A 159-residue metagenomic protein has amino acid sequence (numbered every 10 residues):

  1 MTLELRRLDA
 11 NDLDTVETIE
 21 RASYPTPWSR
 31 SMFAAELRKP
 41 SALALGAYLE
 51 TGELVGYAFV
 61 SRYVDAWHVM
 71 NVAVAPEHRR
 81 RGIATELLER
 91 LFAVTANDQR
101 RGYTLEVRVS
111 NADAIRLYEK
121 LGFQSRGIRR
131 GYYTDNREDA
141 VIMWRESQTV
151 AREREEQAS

Functional and structural regions predicted by a protein language model:
E4-E77, R81, L88-D98, E146-S159: Acetyl-CoA-dependent GNAT
L8, A22, G52, L121 (+2 more regions): Non-heme di-metal
R30, A34, V109, Y132-Y133: Conserved beta-strand edge residues that scaffold enzyme active sites
A75, R79, E106-S110, D135: Residue-level recognition of the GNAT/N-acetyltransferase active site
L88, N111-A114, G131-N136: Short glycine/proline-centered loop/turn elements that form peptide/ligand docking sites
T95-E106, R129: Conserved GNAT acetyl-CoA-binding A-motif
E106, Q124-I142: Conserved catalytic-core motifs of GNAT/GCN5-like acyltransferases
